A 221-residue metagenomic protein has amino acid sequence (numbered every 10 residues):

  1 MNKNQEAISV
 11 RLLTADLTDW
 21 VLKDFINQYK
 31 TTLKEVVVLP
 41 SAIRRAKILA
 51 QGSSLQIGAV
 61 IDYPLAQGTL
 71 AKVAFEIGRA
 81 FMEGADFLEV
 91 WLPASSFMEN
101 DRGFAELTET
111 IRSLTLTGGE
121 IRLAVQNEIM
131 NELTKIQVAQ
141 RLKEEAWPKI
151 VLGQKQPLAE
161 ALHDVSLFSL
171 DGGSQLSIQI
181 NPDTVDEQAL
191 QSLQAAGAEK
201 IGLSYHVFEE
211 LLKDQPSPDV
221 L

Functional and structural regions predicted by a protein language model:
M1-A7, L13-W20, K30-L33, M98-G103 (+5 more regions): Generic structural signal for short, solvent-exposed loop/turn connectors between secondary structure elements
M1-M82, R141: Conserved N-terminal beta1-alpha1 strand-loop-helix module at the mouth
K3-A15, K34-V38, L55-Y63, D86-V90 (+4 more regions): Hydrophobic faces of well-ordered beta-strands that scaffold small-molecule active sites in alpha/beta enzyme cores
F25-Y29, A80-E83, I111-L114, R141-E145 (+2 more regions): Generic structural signal for hydrophobic
V38-Q56, Q67-F75, S95-T115, I129-K135 (+3 more regions): Active-site-adjacent beta->alpha loops and helix N-cap segments on the catalytic face of soluble alpha/beta enzymes
S53, L116, Q137-W147: Short, electropositive alpha-helical surface patch
A59-P64, M82-F97, E144-E160, D183-V185 (+1 more regions): Glycine-rich phosphate-binding active-site loops on the catalytic face of alpha/beta enzymes
F97, I121-Q140, I178-L203: Electropositive, surface-exposed helix/loop patches at the edges of structured domains that serve as adaptable
